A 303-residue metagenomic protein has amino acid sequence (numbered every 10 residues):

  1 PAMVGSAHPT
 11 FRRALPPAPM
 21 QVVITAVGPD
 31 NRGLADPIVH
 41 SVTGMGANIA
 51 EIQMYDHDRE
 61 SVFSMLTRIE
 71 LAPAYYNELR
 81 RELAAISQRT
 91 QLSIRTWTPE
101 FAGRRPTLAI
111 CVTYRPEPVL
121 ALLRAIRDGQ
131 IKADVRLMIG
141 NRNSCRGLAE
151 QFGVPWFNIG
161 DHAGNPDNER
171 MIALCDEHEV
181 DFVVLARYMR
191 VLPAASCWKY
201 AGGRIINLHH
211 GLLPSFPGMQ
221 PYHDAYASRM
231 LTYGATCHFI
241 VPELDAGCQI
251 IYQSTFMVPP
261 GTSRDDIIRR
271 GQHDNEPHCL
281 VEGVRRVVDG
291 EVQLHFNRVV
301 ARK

Functional and structural regions predicted by a protein language model:
V4, F11-P106: A conserved regulatory-domain signal marking ACT and ACT-like small-molecule sensing domains and adjacent regulatory
V27-P29, L108-E117: Short, glycine-rich nucleotide/cofactor-binding loops
I49, I94, P155-F157, F182 (+2 more regions): Hydrophobic beta-strand scaffold residues
P116-R127: Histidine-anchored nucleotide/phosphate-binding helix
G129-A133, W198-A201: Short, conserved loop/helix-junction motifs that constitute active-site signature segments in enzyme catalytic cores
A133-S144: Short internal beta-strands
R142, D167-R170, H178-K303: Donor/substrate-binding cores of folate-linked one-carbon enzymes
E150-H178: Adenosine-nucleotide cofactor-binding segment
